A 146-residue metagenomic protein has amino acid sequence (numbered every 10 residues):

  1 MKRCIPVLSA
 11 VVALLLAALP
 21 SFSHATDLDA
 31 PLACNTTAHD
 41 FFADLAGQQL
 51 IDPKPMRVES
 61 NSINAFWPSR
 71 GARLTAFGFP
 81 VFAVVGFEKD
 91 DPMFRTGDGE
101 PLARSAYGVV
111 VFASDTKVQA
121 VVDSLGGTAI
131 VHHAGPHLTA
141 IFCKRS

Functional and structural regions predicted by a protein language model:
M1-V11: Bacterial N-terminal signal peptides that target proteins for export
V11-A13, S23: Cleavable N-terminal signal peptides
A18-S21: N-terminal signal peptide c-region/cleavage motif recognized by signal peptidases
A25-A83: N-terminal secretory signal peptides
M56-S62, D98-S105, I130-L138: Short, ordered beta-strand-loop transition motifs
P68-L125: Long, charged/polar, surface-exposed segments that mediate recognition or autoinhibition
Q119-S146: C-terminal partner/receptor-binding element of secreted or periplasmic proteins
